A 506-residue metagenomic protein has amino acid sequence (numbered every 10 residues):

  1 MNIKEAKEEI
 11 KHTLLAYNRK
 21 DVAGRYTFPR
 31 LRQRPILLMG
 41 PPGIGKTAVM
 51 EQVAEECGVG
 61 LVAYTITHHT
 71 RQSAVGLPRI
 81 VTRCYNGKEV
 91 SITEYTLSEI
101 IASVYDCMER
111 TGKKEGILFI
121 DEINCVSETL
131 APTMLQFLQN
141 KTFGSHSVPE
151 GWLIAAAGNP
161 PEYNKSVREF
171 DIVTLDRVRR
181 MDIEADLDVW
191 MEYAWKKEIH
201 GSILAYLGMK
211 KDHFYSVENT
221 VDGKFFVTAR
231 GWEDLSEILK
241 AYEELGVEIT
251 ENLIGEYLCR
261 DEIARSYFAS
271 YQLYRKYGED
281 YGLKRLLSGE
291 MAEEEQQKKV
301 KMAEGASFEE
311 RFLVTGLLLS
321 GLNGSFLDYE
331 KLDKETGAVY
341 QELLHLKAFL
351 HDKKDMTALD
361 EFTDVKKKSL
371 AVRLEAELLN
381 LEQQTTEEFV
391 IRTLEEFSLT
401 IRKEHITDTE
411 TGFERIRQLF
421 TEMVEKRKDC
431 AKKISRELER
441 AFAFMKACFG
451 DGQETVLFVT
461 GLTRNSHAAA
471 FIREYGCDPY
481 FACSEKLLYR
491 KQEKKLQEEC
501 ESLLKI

Functional and structural regions predicted by a protein language model:
M1-D212, T220: AAA+ P-loop NTPase catalytic core and its hallmark functional loops
N2, S98, D171, D186 (+6 more regions): Helix N-terminus capping/helix-initiation residues
K4-K7, K11, K20, R32 (+23 more regions): Context-gated lysine
E5, E9, S103, V189 (+8 more regions): Exposed alpha-helical structural elements
I10, I100-V104, Y242, I434 (+1 more regions): Generic hydrophobic, helix-prone segments enriched in Leu/Val/Ile
Y17, Y26, Y64, Y85 (+16 more regions): Sequence-level detector for tyrosine residue identity
K196-D360: Alpha-helical lid/collar subdomain of P-loop NTPases
K301-I506: Terminal-proximal interaction/regulatory segments of ATP-powered molecular machines
